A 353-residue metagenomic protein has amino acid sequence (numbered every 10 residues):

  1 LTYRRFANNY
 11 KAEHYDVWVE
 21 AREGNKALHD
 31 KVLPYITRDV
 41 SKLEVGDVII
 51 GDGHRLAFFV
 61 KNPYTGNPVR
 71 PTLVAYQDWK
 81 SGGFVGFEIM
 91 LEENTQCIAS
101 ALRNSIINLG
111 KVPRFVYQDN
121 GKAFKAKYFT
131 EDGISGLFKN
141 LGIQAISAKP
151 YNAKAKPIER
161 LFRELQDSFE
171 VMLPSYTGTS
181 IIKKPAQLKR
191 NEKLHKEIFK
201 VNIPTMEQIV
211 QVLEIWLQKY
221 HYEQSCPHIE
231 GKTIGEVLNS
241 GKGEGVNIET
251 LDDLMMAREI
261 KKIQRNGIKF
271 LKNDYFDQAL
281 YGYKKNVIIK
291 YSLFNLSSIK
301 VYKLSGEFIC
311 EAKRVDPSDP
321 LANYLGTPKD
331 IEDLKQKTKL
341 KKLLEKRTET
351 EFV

Functional and structural regions predicted by a protein language model:
L1-R5: Short, basic interhelical loop/turn and adjoining N-cap of the next helix at nucleic-acid- or acidic-partner-contacting
N8-A75, G83, C97-A101, L109-R114: Mobile-element integrase/transposase regions, centering on the N-terminal DNA-binding/Zn-coordinating module
D52-R55, Q77-S81, L91-E93, N120-K122 (+2 more regions): Short, flexible loop/turn elements at secondary-structure junctions
F58, P204-E351: C-terminal, beta-rich DNA-binding module of retroviral/retroelements integrases
R70, N94-N140: Acyl-donor binding region in acyl/amide transferases
I89-N94, P317: A short acidic/small-residue loop/turn micro-motif
K122-K242: Globin-like tetrapyrrole-binding proteins
Y128-N152, T327-V353: An exposure/low-complexity boundary signal
